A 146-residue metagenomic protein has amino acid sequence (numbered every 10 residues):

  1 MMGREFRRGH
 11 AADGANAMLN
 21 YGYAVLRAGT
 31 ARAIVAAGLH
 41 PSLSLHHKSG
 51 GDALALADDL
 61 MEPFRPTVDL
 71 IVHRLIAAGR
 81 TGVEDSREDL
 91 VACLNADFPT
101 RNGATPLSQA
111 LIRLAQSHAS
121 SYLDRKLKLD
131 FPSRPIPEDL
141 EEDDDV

Functional and structural regions predicted by a protein language model:
M1-V146: Active-site helix-to-loop segments that bind/position phosphate- or nucleotide-bearing substrates and donors across
